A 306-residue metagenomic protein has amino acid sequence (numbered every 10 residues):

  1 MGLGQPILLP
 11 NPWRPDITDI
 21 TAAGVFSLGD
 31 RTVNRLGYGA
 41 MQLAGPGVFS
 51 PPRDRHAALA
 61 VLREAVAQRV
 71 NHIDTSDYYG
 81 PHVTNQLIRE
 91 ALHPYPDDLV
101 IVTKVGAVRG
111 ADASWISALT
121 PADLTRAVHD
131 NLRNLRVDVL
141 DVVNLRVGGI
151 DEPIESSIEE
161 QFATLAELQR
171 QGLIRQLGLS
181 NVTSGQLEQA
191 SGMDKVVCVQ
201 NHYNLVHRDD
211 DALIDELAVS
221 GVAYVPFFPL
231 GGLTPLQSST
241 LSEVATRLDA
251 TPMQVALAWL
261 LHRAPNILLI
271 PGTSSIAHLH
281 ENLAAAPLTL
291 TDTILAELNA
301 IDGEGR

Functional and structural regions predicted by a protein language model:
G2-L99: N-terminal binding-site loop/beta-alpha segment at the start of enzyme catalytic domains that lines or forms
G4-L8, P12-D16, I20, G148-R306: Beta/alpha (TIM)-barrel catalytic core signal, keyed to glycine-rich beta->alpha loops juxtaposed to Asp/Glu that bind
D30, R89-V100, R133-R136, S191-M193 (+1 more regions): Acidic (Asp/Glu)-rich catalytic clusters
R31-L36, R69-N71, P96-L99, V137-D141 (+4 more regions): Short, well-ordered coil/turn segments that N-cap beta-strands
L43-H56, A111-A122, D151-I154: Active-site mouth loops of central-metabolism enzymes
P51-A65, L119-L135, T183-L187: Short, acidic/polar
D98-A111: A short, structured active-site edge motif that brings together acidic residues
L132-E152: Active-site groove signature of glycoside hydrolases
